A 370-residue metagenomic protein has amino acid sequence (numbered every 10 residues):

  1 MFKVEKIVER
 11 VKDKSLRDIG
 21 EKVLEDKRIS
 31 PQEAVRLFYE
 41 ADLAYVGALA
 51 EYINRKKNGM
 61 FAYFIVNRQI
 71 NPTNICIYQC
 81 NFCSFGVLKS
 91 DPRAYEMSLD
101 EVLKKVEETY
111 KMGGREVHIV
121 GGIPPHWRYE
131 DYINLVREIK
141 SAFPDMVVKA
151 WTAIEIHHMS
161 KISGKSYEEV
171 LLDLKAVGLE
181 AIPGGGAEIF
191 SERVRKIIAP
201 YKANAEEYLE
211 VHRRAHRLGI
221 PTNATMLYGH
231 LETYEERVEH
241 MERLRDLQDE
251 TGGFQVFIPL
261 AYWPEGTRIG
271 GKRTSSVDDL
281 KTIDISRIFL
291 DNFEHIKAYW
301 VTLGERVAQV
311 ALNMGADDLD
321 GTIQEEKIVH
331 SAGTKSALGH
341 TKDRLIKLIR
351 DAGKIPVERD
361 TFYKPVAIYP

Functional and structural regions predicted by a protein language model:
M1-A41, K104, Y110-K111, E242-P370: Auxiliary Fe-S-binding modules of radical SAM enzymes
D26, A50, C80, I119 (+5 more regions): Conserved, mostly hydrophobic/aromatic
A34-F38, N67-Q69, G121-P125, Y228-L231 (+1 more regions): Conserved short loop/turn motifs at secondary-structure junctions
Y45-S90, A94-V120: N-terminal pre-triad scaffold of radical SAM enzymes
F61-A62, V66, P72, C76-I77 (+4 more regions): Mobile, glycine- and charge-enriched loop segments and immediately flanking short secondary-structure elements within
A62-R68, V117, V148-T152, I182-G184 (+4 more regions): Hydrophobic faces of well-ordered beta-strands that scaffold small-molecule active sites in alpha/beta enzyme cores
N67-Q69, S90, V120-E130, E192 (+2 more regions): Glycine-rich, proline-tolerant flexible connector loops at the mouths of alpha/beta enzymes
K89-T225, H230-E239, R243-D246: Conserved Radical SAM active-site core
